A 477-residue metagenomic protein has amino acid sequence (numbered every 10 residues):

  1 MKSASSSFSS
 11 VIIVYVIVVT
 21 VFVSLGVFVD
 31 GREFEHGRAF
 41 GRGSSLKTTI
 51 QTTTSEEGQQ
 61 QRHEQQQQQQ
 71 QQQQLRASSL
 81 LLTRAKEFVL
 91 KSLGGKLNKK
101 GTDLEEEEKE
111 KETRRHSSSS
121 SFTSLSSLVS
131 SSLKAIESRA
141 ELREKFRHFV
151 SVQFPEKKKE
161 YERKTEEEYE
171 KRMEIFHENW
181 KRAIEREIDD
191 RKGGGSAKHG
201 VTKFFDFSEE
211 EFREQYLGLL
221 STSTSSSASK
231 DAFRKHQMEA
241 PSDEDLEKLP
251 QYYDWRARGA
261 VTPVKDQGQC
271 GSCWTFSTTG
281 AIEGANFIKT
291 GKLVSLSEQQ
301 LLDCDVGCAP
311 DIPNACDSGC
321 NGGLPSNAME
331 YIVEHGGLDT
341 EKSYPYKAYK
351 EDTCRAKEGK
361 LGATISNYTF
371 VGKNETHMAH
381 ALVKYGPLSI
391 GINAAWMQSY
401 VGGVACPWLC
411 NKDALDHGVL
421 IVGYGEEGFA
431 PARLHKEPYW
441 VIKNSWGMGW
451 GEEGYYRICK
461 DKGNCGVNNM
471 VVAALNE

Functional and structural regions predicted by a protein language model:
M1-S7: N-terminal secretory signal peptides that target proteins for export/translocation
S9-F28: Cleavable N-terminal signal peptides of Sec/SRP-targeted secreted and luminal proteins
G26-G58, R62-E64, Q73-S117, S121-E477: Catalytic-core signature of thiol
Q66-Q68: Short functional hotspots where side chains directly engage DNA or cofactors
